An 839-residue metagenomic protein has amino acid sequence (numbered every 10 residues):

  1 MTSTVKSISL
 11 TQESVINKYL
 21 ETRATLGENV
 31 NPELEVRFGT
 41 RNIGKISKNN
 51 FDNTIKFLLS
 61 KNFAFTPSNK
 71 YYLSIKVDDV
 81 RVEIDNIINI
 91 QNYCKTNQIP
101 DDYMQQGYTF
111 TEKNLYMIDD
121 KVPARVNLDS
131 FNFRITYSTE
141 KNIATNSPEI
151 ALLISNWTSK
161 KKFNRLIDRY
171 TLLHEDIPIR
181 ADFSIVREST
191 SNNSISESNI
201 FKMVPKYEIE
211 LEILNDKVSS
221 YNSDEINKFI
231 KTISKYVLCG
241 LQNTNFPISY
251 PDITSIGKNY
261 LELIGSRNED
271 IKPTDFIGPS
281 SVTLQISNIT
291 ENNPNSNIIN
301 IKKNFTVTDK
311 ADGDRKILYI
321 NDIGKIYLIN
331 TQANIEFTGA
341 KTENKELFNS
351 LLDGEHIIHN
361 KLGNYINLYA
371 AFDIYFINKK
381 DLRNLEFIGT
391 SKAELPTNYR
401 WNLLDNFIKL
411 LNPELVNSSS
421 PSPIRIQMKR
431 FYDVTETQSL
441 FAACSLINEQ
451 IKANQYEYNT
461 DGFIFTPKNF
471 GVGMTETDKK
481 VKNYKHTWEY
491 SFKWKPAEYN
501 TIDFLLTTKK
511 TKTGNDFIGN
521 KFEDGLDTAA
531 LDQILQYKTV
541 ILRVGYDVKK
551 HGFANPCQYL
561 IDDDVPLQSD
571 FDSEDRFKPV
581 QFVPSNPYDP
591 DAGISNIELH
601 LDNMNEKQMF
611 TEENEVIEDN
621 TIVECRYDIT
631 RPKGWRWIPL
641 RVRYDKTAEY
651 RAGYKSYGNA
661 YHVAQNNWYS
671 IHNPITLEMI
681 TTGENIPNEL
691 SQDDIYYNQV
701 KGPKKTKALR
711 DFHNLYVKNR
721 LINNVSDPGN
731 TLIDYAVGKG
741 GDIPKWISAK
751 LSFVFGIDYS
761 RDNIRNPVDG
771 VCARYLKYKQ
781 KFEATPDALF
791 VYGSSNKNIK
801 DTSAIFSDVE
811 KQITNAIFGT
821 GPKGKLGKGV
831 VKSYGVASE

Functional and structural regions predicted by a protein language model:
M1-E269: Phosphate-end processing signature that detects enzymes handling 5′-triphosphorylated RNA and polyphosphate
G27, L34-R37, Y116-A124, S266-T331 (+1 more regions): Nucleic-acid 5′ end/cap handling module spanning
L690-D727: Class I SAM-dependent methyltransferase Rossmann-like catalytic core, especially the SAM/SAH-binding loop
G729-G738, F755: Conserved class I S-adenosyl-L-methionine
K739-L751: Conserved SAM-binding loop of SAM-dependent methyltransferases across substrates and taxa, primarily the Class I
S760: Conserved SAM/SAH-binding beta-strand->alpha-helix loop
P767-V771: Conserved SAM-binding loop
C772-A837: S-adenosyl-L-methionine
